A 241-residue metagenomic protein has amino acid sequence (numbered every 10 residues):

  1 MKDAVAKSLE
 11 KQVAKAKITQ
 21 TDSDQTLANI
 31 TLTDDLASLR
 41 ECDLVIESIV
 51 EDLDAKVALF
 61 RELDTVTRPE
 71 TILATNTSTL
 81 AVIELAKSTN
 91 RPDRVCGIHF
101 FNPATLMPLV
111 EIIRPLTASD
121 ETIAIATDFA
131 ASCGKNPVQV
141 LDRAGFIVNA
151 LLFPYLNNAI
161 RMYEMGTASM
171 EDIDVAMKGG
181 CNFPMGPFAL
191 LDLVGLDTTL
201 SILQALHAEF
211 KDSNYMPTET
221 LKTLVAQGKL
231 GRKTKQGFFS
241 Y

Functional and structural regions predicted by a protein language model:
M1, L63, L85-A86: Hydrophobic packing residues within well-ordered alpha-helices of enzyme cores
A4-E10: Conserved NTP-binding/hydrolysis module of P-loop NTPases
A6, T21, K135, N149-L156: Structural/interface elements that position substrates and couple domains in central-metabolism enzymes
E10-L73, L80: Rossmann-like NAD(P)-binding element
I72-D142, N149-A150: Rossmann-fold dinucleotide-binding core
L106-L109, Y155, M162: Rossmann-like dinucleotide-binding domain for NAD(H)/NADP(H)
E121-A124, A131-D142, I160, E164-M165 (+1 more regions): NAD(P)-dependent Rossmann-like dehydrogenase/reductase catalytic/cofactor-binding core
